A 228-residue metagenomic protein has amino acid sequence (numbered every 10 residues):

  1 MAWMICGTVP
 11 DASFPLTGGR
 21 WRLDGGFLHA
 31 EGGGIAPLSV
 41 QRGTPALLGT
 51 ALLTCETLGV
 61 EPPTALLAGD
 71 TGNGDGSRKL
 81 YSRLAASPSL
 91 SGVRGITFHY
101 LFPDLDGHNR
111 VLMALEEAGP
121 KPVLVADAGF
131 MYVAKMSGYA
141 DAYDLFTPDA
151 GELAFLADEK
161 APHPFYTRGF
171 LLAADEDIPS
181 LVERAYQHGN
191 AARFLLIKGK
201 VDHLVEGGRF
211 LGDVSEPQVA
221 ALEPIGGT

Functional and structural regions predicted by a protein language model:
M1-F27, G32: Positively charged, low-complexity intrinsically disordered leader regions
A2-A12, V40-D144, L172, Q187-A191: Ribokinase/PfkB-type carbohydrate-kinase core domain
C6-P10, A68-G69, F98-L101, A126-F130 (+6 more regions): Fold-independent oxyanion-binding glycine-rich loops and adjacent beta-strand/coil segments at enzyme active sites
P15-R20, G76-R78, A157-E159: Short, glycine/acidic-enriched capping/hinge loops at junctions between secondary-structure elements
L28-R42, G169-I178: A short acidic, glycine-rich active-site loop that binds or catalyzes chemistry on phosphate/adenosine moieties
S39-T44, Q218-T228: Short glycine/threonine-rich catalytic loop with a Thr-x-Gly-x-Asp
M113, G212-V219: Charged helix-capping and loop-helix junction motifs
Y132-L211: Conserved phosphate/ATP/ADP-binding segment of small-molecule kinases
